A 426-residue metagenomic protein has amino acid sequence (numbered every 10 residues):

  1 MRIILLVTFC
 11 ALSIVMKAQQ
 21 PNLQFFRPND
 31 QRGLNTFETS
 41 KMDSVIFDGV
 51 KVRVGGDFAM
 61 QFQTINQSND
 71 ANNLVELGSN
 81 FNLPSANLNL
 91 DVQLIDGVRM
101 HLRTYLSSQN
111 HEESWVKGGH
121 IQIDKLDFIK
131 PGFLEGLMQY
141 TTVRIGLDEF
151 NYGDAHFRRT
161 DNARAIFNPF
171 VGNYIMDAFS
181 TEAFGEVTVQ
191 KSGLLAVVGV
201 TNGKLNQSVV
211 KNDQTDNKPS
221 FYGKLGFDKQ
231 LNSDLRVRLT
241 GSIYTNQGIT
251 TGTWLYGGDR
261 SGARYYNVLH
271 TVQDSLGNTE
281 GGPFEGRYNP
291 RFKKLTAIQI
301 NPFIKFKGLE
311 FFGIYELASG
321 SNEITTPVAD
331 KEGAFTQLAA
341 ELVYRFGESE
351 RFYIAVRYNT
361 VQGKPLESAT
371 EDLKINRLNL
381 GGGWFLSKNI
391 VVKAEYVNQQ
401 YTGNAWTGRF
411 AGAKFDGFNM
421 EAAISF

Functional and structural regions predicted by a protein language model:
M1-P21: Bacterial Sec-dependent N-terminal signal peptides
K17-F47: Sec-dependent signal peptide cleavage junction
Q20-N29, V75, H120-I123, T240-T245 (+1 more regions): Outer-membrane beta-barrel pore domains
D43-I65, L77-S208, T215-D234, R238-N246 (+4 more regions): Outer membrane beta-barrel
A59-S79, P283-R291: Outer-membrane beta-barrel transmembrane domain signature of Gram-negative proteins, especially the mid-to-C-terminal
D70-N73, F128-G136, V209-K211, P327 (+1 more regions): Low-complexity, polar-biased intrinsically disordered regions enriched in Pro/Ser/Thr/Gly
H156-R159, T251-L255: Short aromatic-enriched loop/helix-cap "lid" or pocket-rim segments at secondary-structure transitions that line
T201-K224, E316-E332, E421: C-terminal/domain-terminus segments
